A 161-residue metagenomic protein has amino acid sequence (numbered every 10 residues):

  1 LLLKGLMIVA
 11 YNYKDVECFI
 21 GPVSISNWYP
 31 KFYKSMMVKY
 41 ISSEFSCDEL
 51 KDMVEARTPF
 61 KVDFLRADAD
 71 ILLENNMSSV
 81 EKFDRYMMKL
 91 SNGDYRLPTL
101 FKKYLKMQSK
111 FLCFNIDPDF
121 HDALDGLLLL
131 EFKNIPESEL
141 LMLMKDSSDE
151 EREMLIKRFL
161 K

Functional and structural regions predicted by a protein language model:
L1-V9: Conserved acetyl-CoA-binding loop-helix of GNAT-fold acetyltransferases
I8-K161: Terminal substrate-recognition subdomain of acyl/acetyltransferases
